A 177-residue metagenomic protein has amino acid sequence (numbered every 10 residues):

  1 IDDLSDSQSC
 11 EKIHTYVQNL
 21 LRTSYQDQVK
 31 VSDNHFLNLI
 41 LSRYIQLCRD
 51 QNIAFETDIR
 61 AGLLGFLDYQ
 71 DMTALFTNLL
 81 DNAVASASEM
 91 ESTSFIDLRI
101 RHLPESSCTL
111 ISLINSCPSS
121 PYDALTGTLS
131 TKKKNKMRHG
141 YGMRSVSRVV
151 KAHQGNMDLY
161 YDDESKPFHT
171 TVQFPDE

Functional and structural regions predicted by a protein language model:
T15-R22, D33-Q51: Short beta-to-alpha transition helix within the HATPase_c
V29, A54-L75: Conserved short strand/loop->alpha-helix "switch" segment adjacent to the catalytic nucleotide/phosphoryl-transfer site
L79, A83: Hydrophobic residues in the alpha-helical elements that line and stabilize the ATP-binding pocket of the HATPase_c
V84-S92: A short, flexible helix-to-loop-to-beta junction within the catalytic ATP-binding CA
T93-S107: Short beta-strand/loop element within the Bergerat-fold HATPase_c
S107-G140: Glycine-rich/acidic phosphate-handling loop/turn and adjacent ATP-lid/helix of nucleotide-binding kinase/ATPase domains
